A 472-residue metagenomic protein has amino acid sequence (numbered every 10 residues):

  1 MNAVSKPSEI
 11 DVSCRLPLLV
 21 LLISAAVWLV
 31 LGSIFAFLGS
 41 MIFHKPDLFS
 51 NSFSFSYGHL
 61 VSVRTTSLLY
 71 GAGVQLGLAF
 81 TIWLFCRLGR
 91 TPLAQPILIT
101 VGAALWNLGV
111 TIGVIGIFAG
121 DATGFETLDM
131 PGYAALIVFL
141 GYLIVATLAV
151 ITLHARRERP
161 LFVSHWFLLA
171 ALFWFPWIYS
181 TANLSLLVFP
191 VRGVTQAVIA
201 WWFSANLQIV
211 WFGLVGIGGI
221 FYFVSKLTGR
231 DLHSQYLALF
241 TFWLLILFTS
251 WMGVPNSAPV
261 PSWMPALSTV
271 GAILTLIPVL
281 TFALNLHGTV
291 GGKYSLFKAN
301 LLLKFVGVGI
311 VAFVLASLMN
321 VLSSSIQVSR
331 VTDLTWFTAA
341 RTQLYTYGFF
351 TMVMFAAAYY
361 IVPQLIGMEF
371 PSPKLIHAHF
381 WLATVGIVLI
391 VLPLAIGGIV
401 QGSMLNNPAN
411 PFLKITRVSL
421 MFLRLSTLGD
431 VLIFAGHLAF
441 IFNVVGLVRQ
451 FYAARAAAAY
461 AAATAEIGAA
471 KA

Functional and structural regions predicted by a protein language model:
M1-L18, D47-S52, G193, Q401-F422 (+1 more regions): Extramembrane terminal tails and long inter-domain/linker segments of multi-pass membrane proteins
L18-D47, Y57-G89, Q95-G120, Y133-L153 (+8 more regions): Hydrophobic cores of alpha-helical transmembrane segments in multi-pass integral membrane proteins
D121-D129, S257-A266: Membrane-interface helix caps and helix-loop-helix hairpins in membrane proteins
D121-Y133, L187-I199: Inter-helical loop and helix-membrane interface segments of multi-pass membrane transporters/permeases
P160-F162: Extended, leucine-rich alpha-helical cores of fungal transcription factors
F297-A299, L303: Long, amphipathic alpha-helical stalk/connector segments used for oligomerization, subunit docking, or mechanical
R330-T338: Flexible, glycine/threonine-enriched loop-and-boundary segments that flank and lead into catalytic domains of large
